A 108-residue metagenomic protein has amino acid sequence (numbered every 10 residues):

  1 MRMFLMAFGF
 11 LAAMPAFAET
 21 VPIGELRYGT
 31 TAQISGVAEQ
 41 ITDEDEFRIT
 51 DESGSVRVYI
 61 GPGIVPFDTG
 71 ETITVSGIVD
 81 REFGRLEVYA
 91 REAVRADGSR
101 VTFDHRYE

Functional and structural regions predicted by a protein language model:
M1-A7: Sec-dependent signal peptide recognition, specifically the positively charged N-region followed immediately by
F4, F17-E108: OB-fold and OB-like single-stranded nucleic-acid-recognition modules and their adjacent interaction interfaces
A13-P15: N-terminal signal peptide c-region/cleavage motif recognized by signal peptidases
